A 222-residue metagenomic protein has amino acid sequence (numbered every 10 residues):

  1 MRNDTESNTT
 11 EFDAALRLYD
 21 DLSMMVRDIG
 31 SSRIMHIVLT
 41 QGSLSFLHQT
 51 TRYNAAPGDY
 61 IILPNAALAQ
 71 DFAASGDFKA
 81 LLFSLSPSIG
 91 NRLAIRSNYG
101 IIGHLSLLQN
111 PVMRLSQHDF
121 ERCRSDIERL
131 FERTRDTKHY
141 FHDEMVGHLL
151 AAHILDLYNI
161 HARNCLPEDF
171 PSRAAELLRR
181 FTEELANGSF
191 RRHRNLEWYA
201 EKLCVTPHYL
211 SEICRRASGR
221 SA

Functional and structural regions predicted by a protein language model:
M1-D59: Generic protein-terminus/edge-of-domain signal
N3-E6, A74-D136: A hydrophobic/aromatic-rich effector-binding and dimerization subdomain of bacterial HTH-type transcriptional regulators
S45-L47, L68-G76: Short beta-strand His + acidic residue motifs that chelate non-heme Fe in jelly-roll/DSBH and cupin folds
A55-L68, L85-P87: Conserved metal-binding segment of the jelly-roll/cupin
R122-R129, L149, H153-D156, L177: Amphipathic, well-ordered alpha-helical segments in soluble domains
K138-E144, L157-E183, N187-L203, R216 (+1 more regions): Short, Lys/Arg-enriched, Trp-marked, Pro/Gly-tolerant hinge/linker segments that flank
H208: Key DNA-contact positions within bacterial/archaeal DNA-binding proteins
